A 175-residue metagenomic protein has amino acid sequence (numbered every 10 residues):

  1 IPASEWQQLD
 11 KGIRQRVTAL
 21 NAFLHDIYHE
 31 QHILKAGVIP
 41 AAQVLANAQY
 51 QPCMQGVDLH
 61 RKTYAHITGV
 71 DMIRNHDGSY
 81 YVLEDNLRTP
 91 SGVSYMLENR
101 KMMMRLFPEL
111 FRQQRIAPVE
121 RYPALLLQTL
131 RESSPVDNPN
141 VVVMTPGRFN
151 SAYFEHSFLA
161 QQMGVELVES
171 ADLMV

Functional and structural regions predicted by a protein language model:
I1-V175: Preference for protein termini
